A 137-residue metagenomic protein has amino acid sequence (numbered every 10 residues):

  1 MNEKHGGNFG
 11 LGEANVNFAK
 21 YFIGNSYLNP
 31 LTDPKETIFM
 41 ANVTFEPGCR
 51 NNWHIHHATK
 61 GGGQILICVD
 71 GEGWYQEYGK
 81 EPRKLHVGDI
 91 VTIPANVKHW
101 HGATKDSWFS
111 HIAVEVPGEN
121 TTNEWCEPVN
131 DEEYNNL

Functional and structural regions predicted by a protein language model:
M1-F39, T122-L137: A short, N-terminal "cap"/entry segment at the start of jelly-roll beta-barrel domains of the cupin/DSBH fold
L28-P30, M40-T44, I65, P82 (+2 more regions): Conserved hydrophobic/aromatic beta-strand scaffold that supports enzyme active sites
P30-T32, N52-A58, E77, R83-K84 (+1 more regions): Short histidine-centered beta-strand/loop micro-motifs that create catalytic or ligand/metal-coordination sites
P34, E46-G48, C68, Y78 (+2 more regions): A short, compositionally biased micro-patch
A41-K60: Conserved short histidine dyad/triad with adjacent acidic residue
G48, L85-D106: Conserved metal-binding segment of the jelly-roll/cupin
R50, K60-V87, V97: A short beta-strand-loop-beta hairpin characteristic of the jelly-roll/cupin
T92, D106-W125: A short hydrophobic beta-strand segment most commonly corresponding to one strand of the jelly-roll/cupin
